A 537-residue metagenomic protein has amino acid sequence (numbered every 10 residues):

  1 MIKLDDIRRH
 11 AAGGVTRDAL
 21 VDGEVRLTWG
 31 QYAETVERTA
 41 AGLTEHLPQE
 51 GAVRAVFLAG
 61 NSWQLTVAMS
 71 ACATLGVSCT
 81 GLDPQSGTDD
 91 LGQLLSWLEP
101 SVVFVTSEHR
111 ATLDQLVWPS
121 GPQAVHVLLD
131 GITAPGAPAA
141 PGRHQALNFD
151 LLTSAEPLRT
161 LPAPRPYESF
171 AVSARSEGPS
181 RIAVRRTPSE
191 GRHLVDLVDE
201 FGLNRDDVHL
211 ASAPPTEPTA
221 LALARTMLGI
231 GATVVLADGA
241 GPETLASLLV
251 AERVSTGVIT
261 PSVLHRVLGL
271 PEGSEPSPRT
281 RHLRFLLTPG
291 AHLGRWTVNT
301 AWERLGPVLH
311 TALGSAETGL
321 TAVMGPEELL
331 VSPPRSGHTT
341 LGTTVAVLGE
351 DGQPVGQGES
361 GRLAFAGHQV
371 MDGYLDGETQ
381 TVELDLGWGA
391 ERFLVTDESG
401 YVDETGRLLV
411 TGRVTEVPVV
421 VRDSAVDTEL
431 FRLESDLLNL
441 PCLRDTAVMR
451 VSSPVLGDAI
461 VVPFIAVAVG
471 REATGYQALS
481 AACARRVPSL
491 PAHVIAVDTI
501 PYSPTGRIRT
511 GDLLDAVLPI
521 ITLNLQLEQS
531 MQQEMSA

Functional and structural regions predicted by a protein language model:
V25, G42-S86, A211-P214: Conserved AMP-binding/adenylate-forming
T28-G30, R159-L161, R165-H193: Conserved AMP-binding A3 loop
V103-V105, G257, G367, D372-G373 (+2 more regions): AMP-binding/adenylate-forming catalytic core of the ANL superfamily
H144-D150, T256-V258, L270-V331, T344 (+1 more regions): Gly/Ser/Thr-rich phosphate-binding loop
G191-V208, T216-T256, L270: Conserved AMP-binding/adenylation subdomain of ANL enzymes
S332, T344-A366, Y401-T405, R471-Y476 (+1 more regions): Conserved beta-loop-beta connector loops within the AMP-binding
H338-G342, Q353-D385, R407, R413 (+1 more regions): Conserved ATP/PPi-binding loop(s) of AMP-dependent carboxylate-activating enzymes
A447-S452, V462-F464, S480-A537: Conserved C-terminal "lid"/linker of ANL adenylate-forming enzymes
